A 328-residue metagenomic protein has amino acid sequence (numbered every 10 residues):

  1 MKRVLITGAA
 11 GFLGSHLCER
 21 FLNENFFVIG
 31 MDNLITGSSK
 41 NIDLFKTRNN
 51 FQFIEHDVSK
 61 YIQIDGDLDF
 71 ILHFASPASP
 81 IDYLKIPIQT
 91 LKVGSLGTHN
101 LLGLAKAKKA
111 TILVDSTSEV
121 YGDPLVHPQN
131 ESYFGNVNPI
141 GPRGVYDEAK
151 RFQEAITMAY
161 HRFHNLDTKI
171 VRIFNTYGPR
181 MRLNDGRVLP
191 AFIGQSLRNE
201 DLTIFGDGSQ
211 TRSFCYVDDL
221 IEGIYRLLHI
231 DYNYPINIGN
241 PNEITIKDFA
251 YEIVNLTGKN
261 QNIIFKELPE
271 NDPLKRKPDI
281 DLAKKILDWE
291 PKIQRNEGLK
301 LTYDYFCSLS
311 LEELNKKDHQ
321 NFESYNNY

Functional and structural regions predicted by a protein language model:
M1-T176, I293, L301, Y305 (+2 more regions): N-terminal Rossmann-like NAD(P)+-binding domain of SDR-like oxidoreductases, especially those catalyzing
A10-L13, S39, L96-H99, P124 (+5 more regions): Gly/Ser/Thr-rich beta-alpha loop segments that engage phosphate groups in nucleotides
L17, N100, N175, S196-Y328: C-terminal substrate-binding subdomain of Rossmann-fold SDR/epimerase-dehydratase oxidoreductases
S39-I42, E154, P190, K247 (+2 more regions): Short, surface-exposed alpha-helical segments at coil->helix boundaries
T47, G141, M181-D185, N242 (+2 more regions): Residue-level signature of the cytosolic catalytic core of signaling kinases
N138-A149, I173, M181-L189, S213-V217: The catalytic Tyr-centered alpha-helix of NAD(P)H-dependent dehydrogenases
